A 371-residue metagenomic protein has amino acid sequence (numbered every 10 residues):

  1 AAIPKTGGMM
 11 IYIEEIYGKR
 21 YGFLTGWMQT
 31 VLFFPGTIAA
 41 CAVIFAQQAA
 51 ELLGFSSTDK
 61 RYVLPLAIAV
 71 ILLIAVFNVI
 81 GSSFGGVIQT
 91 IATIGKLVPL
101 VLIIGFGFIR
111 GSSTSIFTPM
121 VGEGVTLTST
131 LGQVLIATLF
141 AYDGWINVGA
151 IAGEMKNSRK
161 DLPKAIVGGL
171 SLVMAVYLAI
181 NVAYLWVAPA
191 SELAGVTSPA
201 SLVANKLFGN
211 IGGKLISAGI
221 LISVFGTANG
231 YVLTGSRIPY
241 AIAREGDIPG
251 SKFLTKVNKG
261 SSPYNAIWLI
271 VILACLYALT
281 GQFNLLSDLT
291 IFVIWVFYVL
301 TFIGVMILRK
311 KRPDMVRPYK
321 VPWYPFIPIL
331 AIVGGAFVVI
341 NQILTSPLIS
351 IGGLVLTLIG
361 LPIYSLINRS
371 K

Functional and structural regions predicted by a protein language model:
A1-I71, V76-V79, I220-A241, L276-V296: Hydrophobic transmembrane alpha-helices that form the core helical bundles of multi-pass secondary transporters
I11-Y12, G18, A50-S56, A165-N229 (+2 more regions): TM-loop-TM module centered on a large, flexible mid-protein loop between adjacent transmembrane helices in multi-pass
Q48-I68, I91, T118, P322 (+2 more regions): Flexible hinge motifs at transmembrane-helix junctions and intramembrane kinks/re-entrant loops in multi-pass membrane
S56-Y62, I91-S217, I349: Helix-loop-helix junctions that connect adjacent transmembrane segments in multi-pass membrane transporters
Y62-R110, V125, I166-V167, T290-L300 (+1 more regions): Membrane-interface loop-to-helix entry segments
F77-S83, S112-S113, I211-G212, I270-L289 (+2 more regions): Transmembrane helix-loop junctions in multi-pass membrane proteins
K252-S262, Y298-P347: C-terminal membrane-solvent junction of multi-pass transporters and transport-like membrane proteins
D288-L289, V293-I294, W323-K371: A generic transmembrane alpha-helix motif of multi-pass inner-membrane proteins
